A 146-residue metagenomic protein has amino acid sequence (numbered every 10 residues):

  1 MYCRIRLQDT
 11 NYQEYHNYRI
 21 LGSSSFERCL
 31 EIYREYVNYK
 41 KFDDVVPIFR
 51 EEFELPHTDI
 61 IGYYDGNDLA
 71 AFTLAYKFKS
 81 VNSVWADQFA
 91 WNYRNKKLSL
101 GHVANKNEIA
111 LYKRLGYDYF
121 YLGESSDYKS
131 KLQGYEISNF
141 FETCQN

Functional and structural regions predicted by a protein language model:
M1, S25, D59, A104-E108: Functionally constrained cores in energy, signaling, and assembly domains
M1-F26: Acyl-donor-binding surface of acyltransferase catalytic domains
R6, H16, V37-K40, G116 (+1 more regions): Generic alpha-helical secondary structure signal
N17-K97: A conserved beta-strand-loop-helix scaffold within acyl/acetyltransferase catalytic domains
A71-I137: Acyl-donor binding region in acyl/amide transferases
S138-N146: Conserved catalytic-core motifs of GNAT/GCN5-like acyltransferases
